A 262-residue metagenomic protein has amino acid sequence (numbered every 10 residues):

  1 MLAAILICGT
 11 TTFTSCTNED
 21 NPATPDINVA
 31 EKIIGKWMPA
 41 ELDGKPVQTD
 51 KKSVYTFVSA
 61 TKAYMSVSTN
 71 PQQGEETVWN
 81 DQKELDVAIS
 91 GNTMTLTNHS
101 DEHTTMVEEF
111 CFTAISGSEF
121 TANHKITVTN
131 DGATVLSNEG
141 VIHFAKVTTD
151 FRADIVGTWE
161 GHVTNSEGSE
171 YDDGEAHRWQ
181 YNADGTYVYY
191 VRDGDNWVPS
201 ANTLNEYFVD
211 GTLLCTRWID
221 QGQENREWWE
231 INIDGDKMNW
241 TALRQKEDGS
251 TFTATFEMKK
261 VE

Functional and structural regions predicted by a protein language model:
M1-G9: Sec-dependent N-terminal signal peptides
C8-I34, L136-T149, M258-E262: Bacterial Sec-dependent N-terminal signal peptides
V29-V47, T148-E170, L204-N205: Tryptophan-anchored aromatic micro-motifs
I33, W37, Y55-F57, A63 (+9 more regions): Fold-core signature of tandem repeat domains
I33-G74: Post-signal-peptide N-terminal segment of Sec-exported extracytoplasmic proteins
K62-S118, T186-F252: Contiguous, well-ordered beta-strand patches that form the walls/edges of small beta-barrel/beta-sandwich domains
K125-T158, N202-D210, A242-E262: Edge beta-strand at a domain terminus
N165-D193: Short helix-loop boundary/capping segments
